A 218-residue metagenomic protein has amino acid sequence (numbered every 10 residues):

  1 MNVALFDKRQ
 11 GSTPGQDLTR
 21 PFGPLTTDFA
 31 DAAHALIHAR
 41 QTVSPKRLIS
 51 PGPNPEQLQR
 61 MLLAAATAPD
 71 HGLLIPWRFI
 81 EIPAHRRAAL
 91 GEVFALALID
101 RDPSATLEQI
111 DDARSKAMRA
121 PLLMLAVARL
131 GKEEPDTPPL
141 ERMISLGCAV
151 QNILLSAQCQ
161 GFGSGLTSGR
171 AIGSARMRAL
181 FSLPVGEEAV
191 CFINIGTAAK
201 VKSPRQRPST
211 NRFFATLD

Functional and structural regions predicted by a protein language model:
M1-R119, D218: N-terminal amphipathic, basic helical "cap/leader" segment at the start of enzyme domains
L36, L123-V127, F192-N194, A215-T216: Conserved hydrophobic/aromatic beta-strand scaffold that supports enzyme active sites
A65, M124, L130-A179: Small-aliphatic-rich amphipathic alpha-helix that forms the alpha element of a beta-alpha
L73-L74, T137-P138, Q206: Short glycine/proline-enriched turns and hinge-like loops at secondary-structure junctions
H85-A89, A95-L96, L130-K132, A175 (+1 more regions): Short, charged/polar surface micro-motifs in flexible loops or helix N-caps
R114-K116, L180-Q206: A glycine-rich helix N-cap at a beta->alpha junction
P204-D218: Phosphate/diphosphate-binding glycine-rich loops and adjacent basic-rich segments that engage nucleotide
